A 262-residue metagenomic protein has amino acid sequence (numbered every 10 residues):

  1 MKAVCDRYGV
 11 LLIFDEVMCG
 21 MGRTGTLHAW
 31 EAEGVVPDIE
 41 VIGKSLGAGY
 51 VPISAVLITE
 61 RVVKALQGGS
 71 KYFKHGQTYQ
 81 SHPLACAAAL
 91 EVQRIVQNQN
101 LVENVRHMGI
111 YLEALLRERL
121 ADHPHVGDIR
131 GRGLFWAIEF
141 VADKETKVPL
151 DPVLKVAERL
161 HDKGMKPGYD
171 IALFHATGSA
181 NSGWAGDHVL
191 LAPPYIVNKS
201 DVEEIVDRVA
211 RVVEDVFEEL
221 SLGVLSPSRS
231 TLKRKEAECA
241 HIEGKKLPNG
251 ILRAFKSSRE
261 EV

Functional and structural regions predicted by a protein language model:
M1-V262: Conserved N-terminal phosphate-binding loop of PLP-dependent enzymes in the Aspartate aminotransferase
